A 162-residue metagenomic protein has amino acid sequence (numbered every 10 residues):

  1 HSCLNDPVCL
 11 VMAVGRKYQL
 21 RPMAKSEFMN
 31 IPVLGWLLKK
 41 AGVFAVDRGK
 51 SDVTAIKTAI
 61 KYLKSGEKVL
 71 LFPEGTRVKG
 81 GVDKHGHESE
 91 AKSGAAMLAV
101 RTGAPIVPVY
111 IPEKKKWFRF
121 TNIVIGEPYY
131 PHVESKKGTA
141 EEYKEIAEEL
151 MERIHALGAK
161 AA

Functional and structural regions predicted by a protein language model:
H1-K50: Catalytic core of membrane glycerolipid acyltransferases/transacylases, capturing the structured, soluble-facing
S2, S51, E142, I146: Soluble or luminal CAZymes and related metallo-dependent hydrolases
F28, D52, R77-K79: Acidic, metal-coordinating catalytic cores used for nucleic-acid/nucleotide bond scission and strand-transfer chemistry
I56-A162: Non-catalytic C-terminal accessory region of glycerolipid acyltransferases and related lyso-lipid remodeling enzymes
